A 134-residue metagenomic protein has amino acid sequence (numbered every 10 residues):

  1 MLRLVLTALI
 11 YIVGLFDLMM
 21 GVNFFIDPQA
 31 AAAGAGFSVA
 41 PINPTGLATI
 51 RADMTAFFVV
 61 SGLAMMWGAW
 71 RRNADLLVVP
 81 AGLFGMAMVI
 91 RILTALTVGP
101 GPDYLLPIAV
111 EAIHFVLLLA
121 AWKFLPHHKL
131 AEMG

Functional and structural regions predicted by a protein language model:
M1-D17: Cytosolic juxtamembrane helix and N-cap/initiation of the first transmembrane helix
L15-M20, L83-L93: Aromatic-anchored segments of alpha-helical transmembrane domains
F16-A48: Hydrophobic transmembrane helix segments
A35-G46, W67-D75, T97: Short juxtamembrane and helix-loop transition motifs at transmembrane-helix boundaries in membrane proteins
G46-W67, G82, M86: Core segments of alpha-helical transmembrane spans in multipass integral membrane proteins
N73-L83: Membrane-interfacial loop-to-transmembrane alpha-helix junctions, especially the N-terminal start
P100-E111: Non-cytosolic membrane-interface motifs at loop->transmembrane helix junctions
H114-G134: Membrane-water interface at the C-terminal end of transmembrane alpha helices
